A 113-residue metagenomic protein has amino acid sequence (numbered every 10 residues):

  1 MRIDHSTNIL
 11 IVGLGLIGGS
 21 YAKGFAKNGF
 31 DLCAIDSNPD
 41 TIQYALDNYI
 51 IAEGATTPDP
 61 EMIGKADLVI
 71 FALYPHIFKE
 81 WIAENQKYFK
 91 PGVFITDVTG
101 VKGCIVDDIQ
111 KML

Functional and structural regions predicted by a protein language model:
M1-P58: NAD(P)+-binding Rossmann beta1-loop-alpha1 motif at the extreme N-terminus of oxidoreductases
A34, I70-F71: Conserved SAM-binding loop
S37, L73, V98: Short beta->alpha hinge that forms the Motif I/post-I loop of the SAM-binding pocket
P60-G64: A short, aliphatic-rich alpha-helical micro-motif
V69-I70, T96: N-terminal Rossmann-like NAD(P) cofactor-binding module of classical short-chain dehydrogenase/reductase
A72-E84, C104: Beta-loop-alpha module in the N-terminal Rossmann-like domain of NAD(P)-dependent dehydrogenases, especially those
E84-L113: Rossmann-like NAD(P)(H) cofactor-binding subdomain of soluble oxidoreductases
